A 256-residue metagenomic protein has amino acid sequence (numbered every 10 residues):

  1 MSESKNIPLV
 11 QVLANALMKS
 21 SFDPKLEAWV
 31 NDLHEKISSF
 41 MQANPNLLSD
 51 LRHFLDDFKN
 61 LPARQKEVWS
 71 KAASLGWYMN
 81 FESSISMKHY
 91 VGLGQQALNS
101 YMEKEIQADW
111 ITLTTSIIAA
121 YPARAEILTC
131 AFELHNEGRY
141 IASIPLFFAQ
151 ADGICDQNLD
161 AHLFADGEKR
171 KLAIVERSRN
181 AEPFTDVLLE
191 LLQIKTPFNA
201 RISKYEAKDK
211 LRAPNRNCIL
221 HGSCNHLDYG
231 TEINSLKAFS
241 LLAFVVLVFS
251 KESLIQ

Functional and structural regions predicted by a protein language model:
M1-A28: Intrinsically disordered, low-structural-confidence terminal and linker regions
K19-T114: Internal, Lys/Arg-enriched amphipathic helical interaction segments that engage polyanionic partners
A72-E133, F147, L159-N180: Helix-loop junctions and short alpha-helical segments
A119-A120, E176-P214: Short, mixed-charge amphipathic alpha-helical segments
A142-I144: Solenoid-repeat scaffolds in large eukaryotic assemblies
N199-Q256: Charge-enriched, short contiguous segments at helix-coil
